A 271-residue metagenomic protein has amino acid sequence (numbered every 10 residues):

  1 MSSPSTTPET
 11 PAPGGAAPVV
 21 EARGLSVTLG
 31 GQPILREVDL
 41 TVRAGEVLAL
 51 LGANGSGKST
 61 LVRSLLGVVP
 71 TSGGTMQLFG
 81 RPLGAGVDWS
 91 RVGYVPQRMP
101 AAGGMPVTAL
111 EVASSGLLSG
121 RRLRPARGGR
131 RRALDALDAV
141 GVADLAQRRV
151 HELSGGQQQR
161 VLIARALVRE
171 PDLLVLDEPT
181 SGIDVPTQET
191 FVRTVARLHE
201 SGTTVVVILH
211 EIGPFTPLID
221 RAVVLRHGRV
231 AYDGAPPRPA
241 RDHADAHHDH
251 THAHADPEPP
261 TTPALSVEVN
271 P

Functional and structural regions predicted by a protein language model:
G74-D88: Conserved ABC transporter NBD signature motif
S114, R127-L145: Conserved ABC ATPase "signature" region
R149-L153, Q157: Conserved ABC ATPase signature
E170: Conserved catalytic motifs of ABC-family nucleotide-binding domains
L174-D177: Catalytic Walker B motif of ABC-type/P-loop ATPase nucleotide-binding domains
L209-H210: H-loop/switch region of ABC-family ATPase nucleotide-binding domains
A222-A235: H-loop (His-switch) and adjacent beta-strand-loop-beta switch element of ABC-type ATPase nucleotide-binding domains
